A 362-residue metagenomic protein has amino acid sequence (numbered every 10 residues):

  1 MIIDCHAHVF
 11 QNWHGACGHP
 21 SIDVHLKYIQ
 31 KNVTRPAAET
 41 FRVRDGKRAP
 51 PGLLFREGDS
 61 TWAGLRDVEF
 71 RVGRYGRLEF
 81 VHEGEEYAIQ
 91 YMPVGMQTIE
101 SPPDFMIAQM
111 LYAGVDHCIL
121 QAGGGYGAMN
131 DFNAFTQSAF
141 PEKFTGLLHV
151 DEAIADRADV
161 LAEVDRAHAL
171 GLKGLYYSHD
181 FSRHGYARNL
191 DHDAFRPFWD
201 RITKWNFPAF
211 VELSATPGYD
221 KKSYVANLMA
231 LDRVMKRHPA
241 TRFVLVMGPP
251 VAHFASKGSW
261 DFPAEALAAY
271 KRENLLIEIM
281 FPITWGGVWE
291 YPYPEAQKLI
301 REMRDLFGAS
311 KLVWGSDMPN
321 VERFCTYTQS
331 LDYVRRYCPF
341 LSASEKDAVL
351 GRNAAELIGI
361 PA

Functional and structural regions predicted by a protein language model:
M1-I3, N12-Q90, V94-Q97, S101-Y112 (+4 more regions): Mid-to-C-terminal alpha-helical segments outside catalytic/metal-binding sites
I2-C5, L120-Q121, L147-L148, Y176 (+3 more regions): Active-site neighborhood of phospho(di)ester-bond hydrolases with catalytic His/Asp-centered motifs
H6, M110, N133, A167 (+6 more regions): Conserved, mostly hydrophobic/aromatic
H6-N12, E212, M247: Histidine-centered divalent metal-coordination motifs
F10-N12, G125-A128, A153-A155, S182-H184 (+4 more regions): Active-site environment of divalent metal-dependent phosphoester hydrolases
F80, M106-Q109, A113-A128, A134 (+1 more regions): Short, well-structured secondary-structure segments
T98-Q109, A128-D131, A155-A167, F262: Short, acidic/polar
K173-G174, F181, A187-V313: Catalytic pocket-lining loop regions of alpha/beta-barrel enzymes, especially the amidohydrolase/enolase/GH5 lineages
